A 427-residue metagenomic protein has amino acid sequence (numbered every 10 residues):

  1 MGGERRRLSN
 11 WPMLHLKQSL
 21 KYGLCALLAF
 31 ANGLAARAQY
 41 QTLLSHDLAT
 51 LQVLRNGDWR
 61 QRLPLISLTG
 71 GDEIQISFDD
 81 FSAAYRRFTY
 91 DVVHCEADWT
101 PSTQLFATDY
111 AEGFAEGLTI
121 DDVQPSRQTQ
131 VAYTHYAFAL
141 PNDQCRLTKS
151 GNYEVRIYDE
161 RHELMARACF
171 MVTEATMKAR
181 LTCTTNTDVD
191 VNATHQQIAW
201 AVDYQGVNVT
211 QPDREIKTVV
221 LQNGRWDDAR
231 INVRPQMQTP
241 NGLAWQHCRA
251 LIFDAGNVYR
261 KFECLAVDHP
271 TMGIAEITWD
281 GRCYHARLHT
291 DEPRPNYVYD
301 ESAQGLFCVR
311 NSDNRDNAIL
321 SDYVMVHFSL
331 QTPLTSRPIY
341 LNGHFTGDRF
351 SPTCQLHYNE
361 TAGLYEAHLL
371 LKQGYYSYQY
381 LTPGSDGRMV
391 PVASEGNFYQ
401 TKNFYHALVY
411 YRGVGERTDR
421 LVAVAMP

Functional and structural regions predicted by a protein language model:
M1-Y40: Bacterial Sec-dependent N-terminal signal peptides
Q39-L68, T176-V189, S302-R315: Short, compositionally biased P/S/T/A/G/V-rich stretches that sit at domain boundaries
T42-L43, V172-H195, F398-V422: Low-complexity, Pro/Ser/Thr- and charge-rich linker/hinge segments at domain boundaries
L51-E96, V191-V202, D316-F328: Contiguous beta-strand segments within globular domains
W99, C145, D159-M165, V267-M272 (+1 more regions): Short acidic/polar inter-strand loop motif in beta-rich domains
A111-Y136, W226-V233, H327-Q373, S385-V414: Aromatic-rich carbohydrate-binding modules that target alpha-glucans
A132-D143, S150, I157: Ligand-binding face of N-terminal immunoglobulin V-set domains in extracellular IgSF glycoproteins
A286-T335, P427: Basic K/R-rich, polyanion-interacting modules in nucleoproteins and related proteins
